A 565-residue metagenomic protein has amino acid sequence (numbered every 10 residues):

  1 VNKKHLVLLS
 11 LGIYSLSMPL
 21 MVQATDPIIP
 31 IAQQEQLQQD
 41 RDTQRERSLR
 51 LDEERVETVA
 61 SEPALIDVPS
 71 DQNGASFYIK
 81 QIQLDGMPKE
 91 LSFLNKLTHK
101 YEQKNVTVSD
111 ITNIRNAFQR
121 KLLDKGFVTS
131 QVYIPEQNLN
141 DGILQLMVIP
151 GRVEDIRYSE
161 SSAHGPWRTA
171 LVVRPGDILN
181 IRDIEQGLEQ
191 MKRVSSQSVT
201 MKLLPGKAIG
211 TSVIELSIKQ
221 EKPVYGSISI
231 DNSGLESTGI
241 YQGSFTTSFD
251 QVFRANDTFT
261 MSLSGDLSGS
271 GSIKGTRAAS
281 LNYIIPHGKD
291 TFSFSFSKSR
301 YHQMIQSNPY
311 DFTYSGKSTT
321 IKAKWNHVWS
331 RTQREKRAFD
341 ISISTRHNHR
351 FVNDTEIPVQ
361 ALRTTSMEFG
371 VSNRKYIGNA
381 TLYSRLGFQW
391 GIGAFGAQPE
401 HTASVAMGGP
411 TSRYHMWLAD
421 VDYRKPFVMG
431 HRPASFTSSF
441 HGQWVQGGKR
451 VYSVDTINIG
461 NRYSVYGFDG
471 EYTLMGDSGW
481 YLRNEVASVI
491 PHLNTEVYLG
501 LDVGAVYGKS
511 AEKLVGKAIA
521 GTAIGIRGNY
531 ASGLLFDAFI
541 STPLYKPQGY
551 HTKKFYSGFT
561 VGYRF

Functional and structural regions predicted by a protein language model:
T25-G234, L263-R277, S439-G442: Periplasmic polypeptide-binding modules associated with outer-membrane biogenesis and secretion
G176, D231-S233, D266-G269, S307-F312 (+5 more regions): Extracellular loop and loop/strand-boundary signature of outer-membrane beta-barrel proteins
V199, V224-G226, F253-F259, G288-F294 (+5 more regions): Repeated loop/turn-to-beta-strand initiation elements of outer-membrane beta-barrel proteins
G210-S212, G239-G243, G275-A279, K317-I321 (+5 more regions): Residues that define the transmembrane beta-barrel architecture of outer-membrane proteins
V224-G234, F245, N256-G269, A279-L281 (+4 more regions): Transmembrane beta-strand segments that form the barrel wall of outer-membrane beta-barrel proteins
I230-G234, Q251, L263-G269, H287 (+11 more regions): Transmembrane beta-strands of outer-membrane beta-barrel pores
T247, A323, I526-G528, K553-F565: Outer-membrane beta-barrel "beta-signal"
F351-T495, G500-V503, Y507-G508: C-terminal outer-membrane beta-barrel translocator/porin domains of Gram-negative envelope proteins and their
